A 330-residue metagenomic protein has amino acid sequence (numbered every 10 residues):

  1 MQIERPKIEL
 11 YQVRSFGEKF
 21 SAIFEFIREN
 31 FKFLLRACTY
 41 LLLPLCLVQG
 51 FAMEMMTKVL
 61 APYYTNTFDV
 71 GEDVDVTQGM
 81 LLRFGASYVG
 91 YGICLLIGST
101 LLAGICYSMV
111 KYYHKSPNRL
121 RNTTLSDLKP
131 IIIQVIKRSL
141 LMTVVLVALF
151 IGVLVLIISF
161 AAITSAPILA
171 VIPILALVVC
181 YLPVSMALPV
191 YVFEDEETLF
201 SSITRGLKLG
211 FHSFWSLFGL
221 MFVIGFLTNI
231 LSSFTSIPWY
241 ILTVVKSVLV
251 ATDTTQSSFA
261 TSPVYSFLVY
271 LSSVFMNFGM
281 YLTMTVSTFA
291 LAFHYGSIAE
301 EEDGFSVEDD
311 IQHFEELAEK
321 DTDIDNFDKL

Functional and structural regions predicted by a protein language model:
M1-R5, L10-Y11, Y64-D69, D73 (+4 more regions): Juxtamembrane transition segments at transmembrane-helix termini in multipass membrane proteins
G17-P44, N122-F150, L182-L231, S266-V269: Interfacial aromatic "cap" segments that immediately flank transmembrane helices in multipass membrane proteins
A37-K58, A86-A103, R138-Y181, L220-S247 (+1 more regions): Hydrophobic alpha-helical transmembrane segments in multi-pass membrane proteins
K58-G90: Membrane-anchoring/interfacial helices and their immediately flanking loops in integral membrane proteins
V76, S202-L209, F278-L282: A broadly tuned preference for mixed-charge, low-complexity surface segments
G79-L82, T164, A260, V264-F267: Juxtamembrane loop-transmembrane helix junctions in multi-pass integral membrane proteins, especially the extracellular
L101-I131: Hydrophobic transmembrane alpha-helix segments characteristic of membrane transport and insertion machinery
